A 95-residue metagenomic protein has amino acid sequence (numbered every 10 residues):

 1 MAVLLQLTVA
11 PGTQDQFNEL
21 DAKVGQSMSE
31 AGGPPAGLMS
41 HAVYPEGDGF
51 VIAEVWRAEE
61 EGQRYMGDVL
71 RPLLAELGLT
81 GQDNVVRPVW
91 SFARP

Functional and structural regions predicted by a protein language model:
M1-R71, L79-P95: Short S/T/G/P-rich N-terminal loop/turn motif that feeds into the first structured element of a domain
